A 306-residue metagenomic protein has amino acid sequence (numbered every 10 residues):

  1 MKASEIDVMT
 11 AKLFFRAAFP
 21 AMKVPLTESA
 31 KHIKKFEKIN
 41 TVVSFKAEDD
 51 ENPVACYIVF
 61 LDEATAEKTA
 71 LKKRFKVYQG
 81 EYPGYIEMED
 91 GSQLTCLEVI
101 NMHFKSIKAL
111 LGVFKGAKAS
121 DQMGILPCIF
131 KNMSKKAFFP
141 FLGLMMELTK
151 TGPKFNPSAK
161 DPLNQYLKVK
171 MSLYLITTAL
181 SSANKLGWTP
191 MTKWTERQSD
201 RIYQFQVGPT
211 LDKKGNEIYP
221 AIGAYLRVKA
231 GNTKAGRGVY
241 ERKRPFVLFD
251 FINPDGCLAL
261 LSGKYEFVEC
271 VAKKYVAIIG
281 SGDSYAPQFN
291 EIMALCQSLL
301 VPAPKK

Functional and structural regions predicted by a protein language model:
M1-K306: Feature captures hydrophobic
